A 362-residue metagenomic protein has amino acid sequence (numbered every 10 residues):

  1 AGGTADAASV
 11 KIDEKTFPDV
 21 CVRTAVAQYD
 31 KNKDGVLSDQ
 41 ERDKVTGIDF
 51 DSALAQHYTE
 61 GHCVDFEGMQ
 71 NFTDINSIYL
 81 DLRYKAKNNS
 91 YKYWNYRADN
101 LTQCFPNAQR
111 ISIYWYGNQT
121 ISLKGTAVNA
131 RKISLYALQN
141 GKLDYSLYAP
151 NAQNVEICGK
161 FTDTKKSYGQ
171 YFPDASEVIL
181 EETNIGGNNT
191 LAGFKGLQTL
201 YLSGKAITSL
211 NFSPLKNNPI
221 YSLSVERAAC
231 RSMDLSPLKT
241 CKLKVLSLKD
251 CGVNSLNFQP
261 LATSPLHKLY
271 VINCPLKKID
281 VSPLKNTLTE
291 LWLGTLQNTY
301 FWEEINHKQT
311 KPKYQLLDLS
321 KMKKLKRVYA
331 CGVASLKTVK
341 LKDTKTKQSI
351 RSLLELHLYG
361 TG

Functional and structural regions predicted by a protein language model:
A1-N184, N188-K195, T199-G204, P214 (+7 more regions): N-terminal capping/linker segments that flank leucine-rich repeat
G47, S77-Y79, R110-S112, K132-S134 (+12 more regions): Conserved LRR concave beta-strand detector
Q119, G141, G186, T208 (+6 more regions): Leucine-rich repeat
N129, N151, D174, N217-Y221 (+6 more regions): Surface-exposed loop/turn motifs in large extracellular/passenger domains
I272, K277, L284, L293-L296 (+1 more regions): Eukaryotic tandem repeat interaction scaffolds
K340-K345, G362: Extracellular beta-rich repeat passengers
